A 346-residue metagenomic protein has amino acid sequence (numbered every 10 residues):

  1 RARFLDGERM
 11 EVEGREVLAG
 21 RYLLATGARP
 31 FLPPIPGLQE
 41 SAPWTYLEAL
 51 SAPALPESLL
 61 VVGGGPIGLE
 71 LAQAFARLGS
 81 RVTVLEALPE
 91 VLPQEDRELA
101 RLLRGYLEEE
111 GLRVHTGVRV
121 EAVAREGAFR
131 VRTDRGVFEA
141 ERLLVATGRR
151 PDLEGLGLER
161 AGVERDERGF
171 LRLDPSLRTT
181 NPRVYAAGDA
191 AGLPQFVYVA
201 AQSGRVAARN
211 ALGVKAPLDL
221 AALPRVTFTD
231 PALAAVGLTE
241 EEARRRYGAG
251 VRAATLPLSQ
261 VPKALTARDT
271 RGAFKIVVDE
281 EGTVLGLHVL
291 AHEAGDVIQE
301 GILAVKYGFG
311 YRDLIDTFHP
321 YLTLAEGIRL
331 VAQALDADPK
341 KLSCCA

Functional and structural regions predicted by a protein language model:
R1, D6, T26, T45-L47 (+4 more regions): Short loop/edge segments at beta-strand edges and connector loops that shape dinucleotide/nucleotide cofactor-binding
R1-R21, V114, E121-R130, F138-A140: Feature captures the FAD/FMN-dependent oxidoreductase FAD-binding
A2, V17-G27, V61-V62, V82 (+4 more regions): Short hydrophobic core segments
T26-R81, L85, R113-V114, E159-A161 (+1 more regions): Glycine-rich dinucleotide-binding loop and its adjacent helix/turn
R29-F31, V114, E164-D166, V214-P224 (+1 more regions): A short alpha-helix-loop-beta-strand transition element characteristic of N-terminal alpha/beta dinucleotide-binding
Q39-L55, F138-N210: FAD-site-proximal beta/loop scaffold in flavoenzymes
S51, P56-L60, P66-R130, D134 (+2 more regions): Rossmann-like dinucleotide-binding cores of NAD(P)H-dependent redox enzymes
F228-T239, R244-A346: Flexible, glycine-rich terminal cap/loop adjacent to redox cofactors in electron-transfer oxidoreductases
